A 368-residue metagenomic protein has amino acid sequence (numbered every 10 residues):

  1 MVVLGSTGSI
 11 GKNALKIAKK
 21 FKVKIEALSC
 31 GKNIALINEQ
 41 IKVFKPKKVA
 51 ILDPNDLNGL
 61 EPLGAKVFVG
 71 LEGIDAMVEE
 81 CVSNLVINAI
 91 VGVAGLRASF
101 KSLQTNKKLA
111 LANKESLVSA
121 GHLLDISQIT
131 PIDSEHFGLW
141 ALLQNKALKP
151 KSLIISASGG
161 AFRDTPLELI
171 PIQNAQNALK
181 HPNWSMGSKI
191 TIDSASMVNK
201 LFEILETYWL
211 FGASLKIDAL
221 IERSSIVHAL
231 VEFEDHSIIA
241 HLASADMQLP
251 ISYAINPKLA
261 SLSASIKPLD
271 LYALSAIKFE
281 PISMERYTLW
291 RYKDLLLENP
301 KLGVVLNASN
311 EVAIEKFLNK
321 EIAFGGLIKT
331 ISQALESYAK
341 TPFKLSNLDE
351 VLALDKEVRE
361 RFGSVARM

Functional and structural regions predicted by a protein language model:
M1-M368: Catalytic, metal-anchored helix/loop core of enzyme active sites in primary metabolism
